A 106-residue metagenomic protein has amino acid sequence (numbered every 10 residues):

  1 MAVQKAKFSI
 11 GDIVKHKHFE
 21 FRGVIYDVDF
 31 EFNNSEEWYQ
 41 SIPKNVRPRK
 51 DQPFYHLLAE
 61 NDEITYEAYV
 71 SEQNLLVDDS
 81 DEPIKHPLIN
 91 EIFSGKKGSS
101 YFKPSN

Functional and structural regions predicted by a protein language model:
M1, E36, N45-R47, D79: Charge-rich, low-complexity amphipathic helices in intrinsically disordered tails/linkers adjacent to domains
M1-I13, H18-R22, D29-F32, K103-N106: Mixed-charge, Lys/Arg-rich low-complexity intrinsically disordered regions
D12, S41-V46: Intrinsically disordered, low-complexity boundary segments flanking structured domains
F21, P43, F54-Y55: Broad hydrophobic/π-residue packing in well-ordered secondary structure
I25-Y26, E37: Short amphipathic alpha-helical leader/targeting segments
D27-D29, A59: Residue-level signal for short segments within beta-strands and strand-turn junctions of well-structured beta-sheet
F32-S41: Short, solvent-exposed secondary-structure boundary/capping segments
R47-N106: Intrinsically disordered, low-complexity, charged/polar segments
